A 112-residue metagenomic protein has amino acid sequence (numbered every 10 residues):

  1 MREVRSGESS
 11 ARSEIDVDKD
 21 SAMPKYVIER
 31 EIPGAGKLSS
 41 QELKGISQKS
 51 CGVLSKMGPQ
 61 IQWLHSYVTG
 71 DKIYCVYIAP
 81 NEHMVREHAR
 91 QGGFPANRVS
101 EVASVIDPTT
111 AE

Functional and structural regions predicted by a protein language model:
E14-S55, Q62, D107-E112: Short S/T/G/P-rich N-terminal loop/turn motif that feeds into the first structured element of a domain
R30-I32, V76-P80: Short beta-strand-to-loop capping motifs
Q48, G52, K56, E87-F94: Short, intrinsically disordered, mixed-charge
P59-H65, R98: A short linear hydrophobic-aromatic micro-motif
W63-Y74, V85: Amphipathic, hydrophobic secondary-structure cores in small proteins
I78-V105: An amphipathic, aromatic/His-enriched active-site/gating alpha helix that lines ligand/cofactor pockets
